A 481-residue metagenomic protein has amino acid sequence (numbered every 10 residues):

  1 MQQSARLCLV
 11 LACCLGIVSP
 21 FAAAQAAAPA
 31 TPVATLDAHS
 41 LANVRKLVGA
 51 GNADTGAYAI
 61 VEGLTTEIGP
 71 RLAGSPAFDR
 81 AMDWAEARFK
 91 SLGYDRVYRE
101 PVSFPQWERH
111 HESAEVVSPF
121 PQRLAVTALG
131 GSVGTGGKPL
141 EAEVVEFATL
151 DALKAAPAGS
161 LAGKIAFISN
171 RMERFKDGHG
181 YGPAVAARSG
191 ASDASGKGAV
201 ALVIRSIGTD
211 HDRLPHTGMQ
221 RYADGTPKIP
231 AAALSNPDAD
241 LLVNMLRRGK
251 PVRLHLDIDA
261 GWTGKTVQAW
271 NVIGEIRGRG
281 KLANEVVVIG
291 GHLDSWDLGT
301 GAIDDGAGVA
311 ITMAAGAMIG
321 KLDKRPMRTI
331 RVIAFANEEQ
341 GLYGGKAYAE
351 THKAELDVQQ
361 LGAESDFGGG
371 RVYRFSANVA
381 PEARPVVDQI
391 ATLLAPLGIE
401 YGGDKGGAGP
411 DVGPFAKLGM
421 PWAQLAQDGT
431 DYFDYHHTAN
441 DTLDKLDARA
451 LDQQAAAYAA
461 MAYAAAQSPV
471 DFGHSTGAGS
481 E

Functional and structural regions predicted by a protein language model:
C8-P20: Bacterial N-terminal signal peptides
P32-D37, A42, E62, T66-I165 (+1 more regions): Noncatalytic luminal/extracellular "stalk/propeptide" segments of secretory-pathway proteins
T35-S75, L214-M219, D294-S295, S365-R371 (+1 more regions): N-terminal capping segment at the start of a domain
L41, S118-T127, G131-A158, Q220-A302 (+3 more regions): Soluble metallo-hydrolase cores and metallopeptidase-like ectodomains found primarily in the secretory/periplasmic
A59, E67, A317-Y343: Short helix-loop-beta-strand segments that form the rim/entrance of peptidase-like active sites
S75, A125-P230, T300, Y401: Extracellular/luminal Protease-associated
P121-R123, G137, A142, I229-L234 (+3 more regions): Metal-dependent peptidase/peptidase-like ectodomains
A231, A317, K321, R328 (+1 more regions): His/Asp/Glu-rich mid-to-C-terminal helical/loop segments that flank catalytic regions of hydrolases
